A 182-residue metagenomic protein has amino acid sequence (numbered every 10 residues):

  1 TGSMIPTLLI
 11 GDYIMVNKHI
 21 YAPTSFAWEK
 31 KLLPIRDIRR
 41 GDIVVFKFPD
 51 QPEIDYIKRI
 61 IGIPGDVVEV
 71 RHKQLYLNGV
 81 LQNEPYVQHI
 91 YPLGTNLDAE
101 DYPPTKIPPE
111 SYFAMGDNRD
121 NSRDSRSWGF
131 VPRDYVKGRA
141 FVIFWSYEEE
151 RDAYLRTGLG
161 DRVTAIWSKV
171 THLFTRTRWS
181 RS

Functional and structural regions predicted by a protein language model:
T1-M4: Aromatic-capped interface at the extracytoplasmic side of an N-terminal signal-anchor transmembrane helix
P6-S182: Soluble "head" domains of membrane/secretory-pathway proteins
